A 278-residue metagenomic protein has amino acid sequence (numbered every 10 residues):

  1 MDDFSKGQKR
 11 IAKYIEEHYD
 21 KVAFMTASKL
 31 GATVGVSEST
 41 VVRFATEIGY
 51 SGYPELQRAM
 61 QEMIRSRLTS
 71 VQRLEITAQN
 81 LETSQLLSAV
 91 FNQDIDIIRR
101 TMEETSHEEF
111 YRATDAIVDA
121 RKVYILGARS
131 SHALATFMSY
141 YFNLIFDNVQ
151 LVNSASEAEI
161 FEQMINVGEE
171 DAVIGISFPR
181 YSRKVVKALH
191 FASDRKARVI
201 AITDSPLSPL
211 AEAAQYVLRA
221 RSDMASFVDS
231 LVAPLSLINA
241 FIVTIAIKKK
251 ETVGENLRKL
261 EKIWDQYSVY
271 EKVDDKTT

Functional and structural regions predicted by a protein language model:
D3, R10, D20-F24, S28-V36 (+2 more regions): HTH-adjacent hinge/linker in prokaryotic transcriptional regulators
Y14-H18: Short amphipathic alpha-helical elements of helix-turn-helix/winged-helix folds
E108-A120: Glycine-rich phosphate/diphosphate-binding loops that line cofactor/substrate pockets in enzymes
V118-S236, A240-K250: Glycine-rich phosphate-binding loops that contact phosphosugars or nucleotide phosphates
E251-T278: A short, charged, Gly/Pro-tolerant segment at domain boundaries
